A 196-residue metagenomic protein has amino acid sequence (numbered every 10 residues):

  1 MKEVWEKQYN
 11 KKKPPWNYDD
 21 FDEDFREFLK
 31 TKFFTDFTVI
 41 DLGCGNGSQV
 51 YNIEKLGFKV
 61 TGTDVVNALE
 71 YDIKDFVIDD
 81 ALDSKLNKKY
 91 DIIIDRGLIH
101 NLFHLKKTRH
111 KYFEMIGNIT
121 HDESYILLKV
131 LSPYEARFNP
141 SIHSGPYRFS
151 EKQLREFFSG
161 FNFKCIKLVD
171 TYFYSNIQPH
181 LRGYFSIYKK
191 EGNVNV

Functional and structural regions predicted by a protein language model:
M1-D36, I40-D41, G45-L86, L105-M115 (+1 more regions): Class I (Rossmann-like) S-adenosyl-L-methionine-dependent methyltransferase catalytic domain, capturing the SAM-binding
D91: Conserved acidic residues
I94: A conserved beta-strand element that flanks and buttresses the S-adenosyl-L-methionine
G97-N101: Short catalytic micro-motifs in class I SAM-dependent methyltransferases
